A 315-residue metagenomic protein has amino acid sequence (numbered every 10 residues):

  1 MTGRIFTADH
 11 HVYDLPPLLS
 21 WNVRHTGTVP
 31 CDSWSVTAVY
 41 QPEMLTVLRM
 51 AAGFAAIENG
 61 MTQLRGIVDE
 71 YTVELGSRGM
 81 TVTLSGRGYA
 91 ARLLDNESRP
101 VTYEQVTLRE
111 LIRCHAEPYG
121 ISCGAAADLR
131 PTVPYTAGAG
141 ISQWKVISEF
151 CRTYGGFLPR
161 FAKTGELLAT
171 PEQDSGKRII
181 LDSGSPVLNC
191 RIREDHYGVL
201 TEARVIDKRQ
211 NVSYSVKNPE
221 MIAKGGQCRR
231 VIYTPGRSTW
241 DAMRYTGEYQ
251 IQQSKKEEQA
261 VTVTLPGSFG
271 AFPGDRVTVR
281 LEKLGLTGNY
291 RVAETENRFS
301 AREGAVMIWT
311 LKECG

Functional and structural regions predicted by a protein language model:
M1-E97, K177-R193: Assembly/oligomerization scaffold segments
M1-R4, N59, S148, K163 (+2 more regions): Acidic, small/polar-enriched beta strand-loop surface segments
H25-P42, G79-Y89, V205, E257-L265 (+2 more regions): Oligomerization/assembly interface segments of phage tail-like spikes and tubes
D32, L64, M80-V82, K163-E166 (+4 more regions): Envelope-exposed proteins and targeting segments
V36, G86, P100-C123, G138-A162 (+2 more regions): Amphipathic, non-transmembrane alpha-helical segments in extracytoplasmic/periplasmic proteins
P42-L48, A126, P266-G270: Short, surface-exposed secondary-structure edge patches
M50-G53, R99-Q105, S183-N189, E220-M221 (+2 more regions): Short intrinsically disordered coil segments
G79-T81, R87-A90, A125-G198: Short beta-strand-centered interaction patches in the first periplasmic/extracellular domains of large envelope
